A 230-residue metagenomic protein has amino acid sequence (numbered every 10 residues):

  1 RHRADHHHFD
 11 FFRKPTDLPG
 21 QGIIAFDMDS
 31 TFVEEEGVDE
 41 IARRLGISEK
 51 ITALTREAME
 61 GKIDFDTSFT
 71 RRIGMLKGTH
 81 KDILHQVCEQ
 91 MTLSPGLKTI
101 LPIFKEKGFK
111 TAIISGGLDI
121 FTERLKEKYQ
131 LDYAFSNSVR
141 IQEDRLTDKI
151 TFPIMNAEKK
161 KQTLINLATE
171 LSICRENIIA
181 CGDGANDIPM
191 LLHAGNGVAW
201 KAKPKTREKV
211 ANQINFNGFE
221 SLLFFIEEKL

Functional and structural regions predicted by a protein language model:
R1-F26: Non-catalytic pre-domain segments flanking phosphatase-related domains
L18-I63: Active-site neighborhood of HAD-like aspartate-dependent phosphohydrolases
D39, E49-T52, T70, Q162 (+1 more regions): Residues on a specific face of well-ordered alpha-helices
A53-E57, F69, I100: Short coil/turn segments at secondary-structure boundaries
R71-L76: Long, charge-rich alpha-helical interaction segments
G78-T79, H85-L230: C-terminal cap/substrate-recognition subdomain and adjoining C-terminal extension of metal-dependent phosphatase-like
